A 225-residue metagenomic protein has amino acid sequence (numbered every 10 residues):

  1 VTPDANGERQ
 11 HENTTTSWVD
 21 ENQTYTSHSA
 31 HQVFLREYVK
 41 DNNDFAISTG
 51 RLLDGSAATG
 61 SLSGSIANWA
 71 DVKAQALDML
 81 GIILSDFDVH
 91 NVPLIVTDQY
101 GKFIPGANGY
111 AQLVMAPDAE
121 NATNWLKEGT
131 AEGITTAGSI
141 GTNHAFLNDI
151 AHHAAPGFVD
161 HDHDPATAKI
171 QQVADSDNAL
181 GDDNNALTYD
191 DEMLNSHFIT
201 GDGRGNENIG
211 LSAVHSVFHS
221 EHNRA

Functional and structural regions predicted by a protein language model:
V1-R224: N-terminal accessory/cap region of cofactor-dependent oxidoreductases and related radical enzymes
